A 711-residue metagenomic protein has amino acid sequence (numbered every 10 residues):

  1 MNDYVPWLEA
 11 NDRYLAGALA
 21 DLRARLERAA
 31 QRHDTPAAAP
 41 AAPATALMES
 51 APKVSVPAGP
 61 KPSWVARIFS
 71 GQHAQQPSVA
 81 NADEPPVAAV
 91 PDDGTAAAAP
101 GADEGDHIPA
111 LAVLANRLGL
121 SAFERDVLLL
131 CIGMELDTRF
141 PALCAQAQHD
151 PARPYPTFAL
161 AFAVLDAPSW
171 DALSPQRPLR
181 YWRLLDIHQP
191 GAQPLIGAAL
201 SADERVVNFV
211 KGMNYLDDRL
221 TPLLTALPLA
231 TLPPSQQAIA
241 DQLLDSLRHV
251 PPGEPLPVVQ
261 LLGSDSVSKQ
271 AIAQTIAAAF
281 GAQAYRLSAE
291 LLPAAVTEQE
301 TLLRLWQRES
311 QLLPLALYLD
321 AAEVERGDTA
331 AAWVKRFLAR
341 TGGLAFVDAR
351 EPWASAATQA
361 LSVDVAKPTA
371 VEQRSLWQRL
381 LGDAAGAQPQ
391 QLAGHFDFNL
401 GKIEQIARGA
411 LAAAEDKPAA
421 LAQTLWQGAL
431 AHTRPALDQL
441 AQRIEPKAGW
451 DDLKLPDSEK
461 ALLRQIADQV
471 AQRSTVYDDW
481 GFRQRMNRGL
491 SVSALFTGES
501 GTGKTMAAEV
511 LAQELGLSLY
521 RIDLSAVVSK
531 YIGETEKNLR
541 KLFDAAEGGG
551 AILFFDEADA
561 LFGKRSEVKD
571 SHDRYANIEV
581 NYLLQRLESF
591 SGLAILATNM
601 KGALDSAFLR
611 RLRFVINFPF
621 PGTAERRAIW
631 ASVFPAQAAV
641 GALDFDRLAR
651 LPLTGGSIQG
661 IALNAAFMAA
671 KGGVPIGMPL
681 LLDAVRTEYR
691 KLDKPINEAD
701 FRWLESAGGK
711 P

Functional and structural regions predicted by a protein language model:
M1-D383, Q391, E688, L692 (+1 more regions): Intrinsically disordered, low-complexity N-terminal extensions of AAA+/P-loop NTPases that precede the structured
F123-L128, P175, K402, I406 (+3 more regions): Residue-level detector of well-ordered alpha-helical segments, enriched for hydrophobic/aromatic packing positions
I132-A147, L411, E415-L421, G672-P675 (+1 more regions): Short amphipathic alpha-helical segments at helix boundaries and their inter-helical linkers
T225-Q242, E445-T475, P652: Dynamic helix-loop-helix/coil hinge segments at AAA+ ATPase domain boundaries and subdomain interfaces
A240-G386, K460-R464, D468-R647: Walker A/P-loop NTP-binding motif of AAA+ ATPase domains
A384-R434, I616, A638-R686: Conserved AAA+ ATPase small/helical "lid" subdomain
P675-P711: Non-catalytic, charged low-complexity extensions flanking SF2 helicase motor domains
